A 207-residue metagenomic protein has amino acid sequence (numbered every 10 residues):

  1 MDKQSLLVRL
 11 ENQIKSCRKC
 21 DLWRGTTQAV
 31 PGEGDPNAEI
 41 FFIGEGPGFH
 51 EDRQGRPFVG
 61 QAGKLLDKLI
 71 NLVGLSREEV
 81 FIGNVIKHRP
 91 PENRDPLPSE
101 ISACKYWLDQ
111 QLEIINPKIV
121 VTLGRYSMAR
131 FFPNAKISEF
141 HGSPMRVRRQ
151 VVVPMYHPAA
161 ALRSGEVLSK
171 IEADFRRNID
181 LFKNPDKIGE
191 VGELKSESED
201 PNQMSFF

Functional and structural regions predicted by a protein language model:
M1-Q61, K195-F207: Active-site and ligand/interface coordination hotspots across diverse enzymes and nucleic-acid-associated assemblies
L6, F58-L65, E100, K170: Short acidic-hydrophobic sequence patches enriched in Asp/Glu that either
V8, V73, R77-E78, V85-F207: Glycine/proline-rich loop-helix segments at beta-alpha junctions forming the active-site rim of enzyme cores
T27-V30, K64-L66, L97-I101: Short N-terminal helix-initiation segments at or just after the protein's N-terminus
H50-F81: Glycine-rich, small/polar surface segments that engage phosphate groups of diverse ligands
